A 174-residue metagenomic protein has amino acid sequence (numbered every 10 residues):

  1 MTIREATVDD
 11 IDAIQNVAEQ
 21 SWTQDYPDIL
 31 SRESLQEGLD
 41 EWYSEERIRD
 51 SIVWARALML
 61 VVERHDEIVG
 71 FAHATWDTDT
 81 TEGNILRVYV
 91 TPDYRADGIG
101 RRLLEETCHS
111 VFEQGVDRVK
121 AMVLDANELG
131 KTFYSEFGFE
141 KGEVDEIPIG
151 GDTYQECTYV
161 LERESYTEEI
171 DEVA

Functional and structural regions predicted by a protein language model:
M1-I3: Extreme N-terminal starter segment of soluble prokaryotic enzymes
E5-I11, Q15-R95, R101-E106, S110 (+2 more regions): Acetyl-CoA-dependent GNAT
N16, E113, T132, E136: DNA-binding alpha-helical recognition surfaces that contact promoter or target DNA
T81, Q114, D152-Y154: Short coil/turn motifs at beta-sheet boundaries
G98, G115, G138: Short glycine-rich hinge loops at helix-strand junctions in the catalytic core of two-component histidine kinases
V111-M122: Conserved GNAT acetyl-CoA-binding A-motif
K120-K131, E136-F137, V144-A174: C-terminal "cap" of GNAT-fold acetyltransferases
